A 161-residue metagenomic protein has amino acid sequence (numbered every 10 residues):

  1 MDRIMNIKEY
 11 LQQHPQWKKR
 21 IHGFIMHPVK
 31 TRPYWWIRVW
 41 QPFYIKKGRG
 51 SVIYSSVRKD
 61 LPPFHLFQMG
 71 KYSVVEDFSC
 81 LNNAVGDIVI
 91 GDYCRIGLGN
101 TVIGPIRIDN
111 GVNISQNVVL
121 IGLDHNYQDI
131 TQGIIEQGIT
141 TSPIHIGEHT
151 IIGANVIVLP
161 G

Functional and structural regions predicted by a protein language model:
M1-I121, I144-E148, N155-V156: Domain-scale signature associated with acetyltransferase and cell-envelope carbohydrate enzymes
P33-Y34, Q132-I134: Generic structural signal for alpha-helix starts
G122-D129: Peri-membrane helix termini and adjoining interfacial loops of integral membrane proteins
G133-I144: A short acidic, glycine-rich active-site loop that binds or catalyzes chemistry on phosphate/adenosine moieties
